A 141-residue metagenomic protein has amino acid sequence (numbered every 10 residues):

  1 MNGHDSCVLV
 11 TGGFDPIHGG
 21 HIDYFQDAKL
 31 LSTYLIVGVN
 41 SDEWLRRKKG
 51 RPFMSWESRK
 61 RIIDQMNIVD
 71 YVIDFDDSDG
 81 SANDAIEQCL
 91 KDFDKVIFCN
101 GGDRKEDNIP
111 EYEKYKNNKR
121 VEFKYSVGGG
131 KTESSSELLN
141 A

Functional and structural regions predicted by a protein language model:
M1-A141: Nucleotidyltransferase catalytic core that binds NTPs
